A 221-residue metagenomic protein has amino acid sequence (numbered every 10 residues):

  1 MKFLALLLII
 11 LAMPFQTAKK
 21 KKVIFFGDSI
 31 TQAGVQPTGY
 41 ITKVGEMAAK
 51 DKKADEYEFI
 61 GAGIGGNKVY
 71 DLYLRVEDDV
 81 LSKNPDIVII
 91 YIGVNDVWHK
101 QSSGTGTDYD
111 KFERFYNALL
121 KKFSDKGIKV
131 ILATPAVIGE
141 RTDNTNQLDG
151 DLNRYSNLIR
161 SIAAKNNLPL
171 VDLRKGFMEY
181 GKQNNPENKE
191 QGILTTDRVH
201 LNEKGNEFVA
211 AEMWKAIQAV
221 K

Functional and structural regions predicted by a protein language model:
M1, A18-K19, W214, V220: Generic cytosolic/nucleocytoplasmic N-terminal low-complexity/intrinsically disordered segments
M1-F3, N117: Hydrophobic alpha-helical segments, especially transmembrane helices and their immediate juxtamembrane helical caps
F3-A12: Sec-dependent N-terminal signal peptides
L4, T17-K19, Q191-I193: Short hydrophobic "helix-edge" motifs at membrane interfaces and signal-peptide entry regions
L6-L7, K20, G61, D125-I128: Low-complexity, intrinsically disordered short peptide segments enriched in small/polar/basic residues
M13-G65, Y70, R75-N84: Serine-esterase "nucleophile elbow" of acetyl-processing enzymes
A49-D55, D71-K221: Alpha-helical cap/lid subdomain in secreted, periplasmic, or secretory-pathway luminal O-acyl-processing enzymes
